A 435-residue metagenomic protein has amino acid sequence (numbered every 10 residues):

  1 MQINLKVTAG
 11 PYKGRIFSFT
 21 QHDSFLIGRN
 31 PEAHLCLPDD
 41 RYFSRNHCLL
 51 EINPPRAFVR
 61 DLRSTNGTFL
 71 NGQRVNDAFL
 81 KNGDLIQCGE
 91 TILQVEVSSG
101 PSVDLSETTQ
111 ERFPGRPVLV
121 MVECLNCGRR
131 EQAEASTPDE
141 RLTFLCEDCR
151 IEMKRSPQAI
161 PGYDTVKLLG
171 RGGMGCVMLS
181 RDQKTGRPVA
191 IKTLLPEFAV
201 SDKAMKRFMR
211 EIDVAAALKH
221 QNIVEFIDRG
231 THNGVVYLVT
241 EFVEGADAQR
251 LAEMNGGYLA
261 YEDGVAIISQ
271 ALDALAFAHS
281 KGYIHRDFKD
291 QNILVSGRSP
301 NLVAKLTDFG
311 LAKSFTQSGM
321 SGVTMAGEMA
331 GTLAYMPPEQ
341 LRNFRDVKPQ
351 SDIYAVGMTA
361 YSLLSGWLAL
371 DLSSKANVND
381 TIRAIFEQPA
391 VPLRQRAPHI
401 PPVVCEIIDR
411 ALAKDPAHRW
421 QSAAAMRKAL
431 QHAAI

Functional and structural regions predicted by a protein language model:
Q2-N4, R15-E90, H220: Forkhead-associated
L195-A217: AlphaC helix of the eukaryotic protein kinase fold
R229: Activation-segment/catalytic-loop signature of the eukaryotic protein kinase fold
N233-D247: Conserved short submotifs of the Hanks-type protein kinase catalytic core that shape the nucleotide-binding pocket
I267-I268: Activation segment signature within eukaryotic-like protein kinase domains
L272-Y283: Protein kinase catalytic-loop region centered on the HRD/HxD motif
G297-P338, R342: Activation segment of protein kinases
A334-I435: C-terminal lobe helix-coil module of Hanks-type protein kinase domains
